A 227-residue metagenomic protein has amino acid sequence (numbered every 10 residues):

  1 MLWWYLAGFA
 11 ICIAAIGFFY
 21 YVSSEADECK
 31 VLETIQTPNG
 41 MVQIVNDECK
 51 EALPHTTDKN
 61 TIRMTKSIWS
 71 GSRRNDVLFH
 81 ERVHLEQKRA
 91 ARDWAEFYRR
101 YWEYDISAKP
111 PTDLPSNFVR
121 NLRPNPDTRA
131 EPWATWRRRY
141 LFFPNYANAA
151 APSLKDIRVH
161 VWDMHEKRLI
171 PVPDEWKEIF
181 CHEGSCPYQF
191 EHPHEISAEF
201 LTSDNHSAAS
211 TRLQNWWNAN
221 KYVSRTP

Functional and structural regions predicted by a protein language model:
L2-Y21: Single-pass alpha-helical membrane anchors
G8, L53-T57, F190: Long, low-complexity intrinsically disordered regions enriched in Ser/Thr, Asp/Glu, Pro/Gly
S24-M64: Auxiliary, metal-adjacent structural segments of Zn-dependent hydrolase domains
V45-E51, W94-A108: Acidic helix-start/capping segments at beta-turn-to-alpha-helix junctions
E48, K66-I68, V83: Short, flexible loop/turn elements at secondary-structure junctions
R63-F79: Short pre-active-site segment immediately N-terminal to the catalytic Zn-binding motif
R82-R99: Catalytic Zn2+-binding segment of zinc metalloproteases
R99-P227: Metalloprotease/metallohydrolase-associated module, dominated by Zn2+-dependent proteases
